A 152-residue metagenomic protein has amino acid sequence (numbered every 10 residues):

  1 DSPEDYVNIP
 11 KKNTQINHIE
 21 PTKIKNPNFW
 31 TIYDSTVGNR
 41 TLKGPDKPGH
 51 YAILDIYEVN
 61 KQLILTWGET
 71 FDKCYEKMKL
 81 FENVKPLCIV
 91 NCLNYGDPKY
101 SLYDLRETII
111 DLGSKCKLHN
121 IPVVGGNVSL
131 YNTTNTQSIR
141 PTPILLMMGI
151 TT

Functional and structural regions predicted by a protein language model:
D1-T152: Glycine/proline-enriched, intrinsically flexible loops and inter-domain linkers
